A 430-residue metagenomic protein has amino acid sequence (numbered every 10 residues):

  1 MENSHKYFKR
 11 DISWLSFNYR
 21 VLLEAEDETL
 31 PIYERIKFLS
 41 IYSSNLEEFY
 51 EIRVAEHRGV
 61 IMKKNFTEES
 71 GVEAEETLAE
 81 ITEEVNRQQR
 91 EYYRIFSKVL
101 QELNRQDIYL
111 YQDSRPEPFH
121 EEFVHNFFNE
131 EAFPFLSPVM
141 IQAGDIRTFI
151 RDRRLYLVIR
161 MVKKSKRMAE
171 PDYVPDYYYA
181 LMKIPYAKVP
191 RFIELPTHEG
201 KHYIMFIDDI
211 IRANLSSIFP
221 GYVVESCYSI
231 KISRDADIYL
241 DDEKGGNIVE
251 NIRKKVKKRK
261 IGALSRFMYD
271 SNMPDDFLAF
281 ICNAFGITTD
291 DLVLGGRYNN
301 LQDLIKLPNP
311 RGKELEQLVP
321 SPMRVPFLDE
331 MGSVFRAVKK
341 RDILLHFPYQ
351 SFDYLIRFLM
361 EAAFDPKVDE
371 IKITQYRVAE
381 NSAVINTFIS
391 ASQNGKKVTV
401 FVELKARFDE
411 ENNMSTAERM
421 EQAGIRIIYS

Functional and structural regions predicted by a protein language model:
M1-S430: N-terminal localization/anchoring segments of enzymes in phospholipid and broader phosphate metabolism
